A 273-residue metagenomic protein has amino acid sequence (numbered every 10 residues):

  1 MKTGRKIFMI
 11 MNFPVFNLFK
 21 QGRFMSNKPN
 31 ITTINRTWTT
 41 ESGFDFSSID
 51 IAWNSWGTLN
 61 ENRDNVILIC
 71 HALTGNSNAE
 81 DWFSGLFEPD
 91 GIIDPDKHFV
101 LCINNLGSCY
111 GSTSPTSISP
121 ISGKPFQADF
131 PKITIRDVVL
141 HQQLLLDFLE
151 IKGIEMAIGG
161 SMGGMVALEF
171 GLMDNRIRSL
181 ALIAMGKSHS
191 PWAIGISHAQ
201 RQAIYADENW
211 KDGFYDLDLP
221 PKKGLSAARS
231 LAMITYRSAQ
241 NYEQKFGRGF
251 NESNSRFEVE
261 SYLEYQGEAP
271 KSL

Functional and structural regions predicted by a protein language model:
F8, F13-F19, F24: Aromatic (phenylalanine/tyrosine) cluster motif
F19-V66: Catalytic-loop region of hydrolases
N54-S119: N-terminal cap/lid subdomain of alpha/beta-hydrolase-fold enzymes
I103-N104, A181-A184, I234: Alpha/beta-hydrolase-fold catalytic nucleophile elbow
C109-G111, G186-H198, I204: A short beta-to-alpha transition loop/helix N-cap that caps and shapes the active-site region
P125, D129, R136-E155: Conserved acidic catalytic loop of the alpha/beta-hydrolase fold
G153-P191: Conserved hydrolase catalytic core segment
G195, R201-L273: Alpha/beta-hydrolase
